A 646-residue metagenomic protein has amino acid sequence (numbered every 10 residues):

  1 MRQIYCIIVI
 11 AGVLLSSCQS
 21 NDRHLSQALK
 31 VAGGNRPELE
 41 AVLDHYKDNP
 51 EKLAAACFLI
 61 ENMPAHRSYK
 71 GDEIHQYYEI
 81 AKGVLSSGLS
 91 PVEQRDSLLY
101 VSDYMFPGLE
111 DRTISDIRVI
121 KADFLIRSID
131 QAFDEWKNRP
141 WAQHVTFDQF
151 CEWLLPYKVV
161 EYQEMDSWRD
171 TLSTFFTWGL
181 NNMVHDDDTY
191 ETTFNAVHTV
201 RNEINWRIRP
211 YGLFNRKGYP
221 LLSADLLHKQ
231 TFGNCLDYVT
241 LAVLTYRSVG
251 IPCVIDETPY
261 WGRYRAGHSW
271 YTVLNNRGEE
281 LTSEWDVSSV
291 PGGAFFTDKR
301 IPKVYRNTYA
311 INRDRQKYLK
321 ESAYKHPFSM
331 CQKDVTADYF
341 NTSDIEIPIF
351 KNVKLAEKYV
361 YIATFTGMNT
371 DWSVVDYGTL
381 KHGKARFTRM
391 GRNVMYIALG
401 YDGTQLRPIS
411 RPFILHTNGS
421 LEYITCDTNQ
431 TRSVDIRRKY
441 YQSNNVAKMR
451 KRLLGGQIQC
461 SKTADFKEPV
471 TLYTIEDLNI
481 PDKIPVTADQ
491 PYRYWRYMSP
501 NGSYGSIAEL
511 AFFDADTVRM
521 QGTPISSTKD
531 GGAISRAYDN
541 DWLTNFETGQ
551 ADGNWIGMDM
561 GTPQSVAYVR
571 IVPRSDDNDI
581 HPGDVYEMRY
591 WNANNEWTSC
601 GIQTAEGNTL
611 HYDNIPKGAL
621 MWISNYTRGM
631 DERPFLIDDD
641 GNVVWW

Functional and structural regions predicted by a protein language model:
L15-S17: C-terminal motif of bacterial Sec signal peptides marking the signal peptidase cleavage site
H24-K30, H45-D48, H185-E203, F214-D225 (+2 more regions): Hydrophobic/aromatic-rich core segments of domains that either
K30, E51-Q230, A266: Secondary-structure boundary elements
S343-V353: A short, amphipathic beta-strand motif
M368-G383, L478, G601-A605: Short, acidic Ser/Thr/Gly-rich low-complexity loop/linker segments typical of extracellular and cell-surface proteins
H382-T404, D489-P491, N614-K617: Short Pro-Gly-centered beta-turn/loop motif in secreted/extracellular proteins
D402-N429, F512, R633-W646: Structured interaction patches on ligand/partner-binding surfaces of diverse proteins
Q430-P469, E476-W646: Aromatic, loop-rich ligand-recognition surfaces of beta-strand-rich domains
